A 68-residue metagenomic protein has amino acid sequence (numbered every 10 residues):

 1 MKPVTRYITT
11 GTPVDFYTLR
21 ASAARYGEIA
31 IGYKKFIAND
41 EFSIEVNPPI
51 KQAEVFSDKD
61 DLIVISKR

Functional and structural regions predicted by a protein language model:
M1-R68: Cytosolic regulatory domains of K+ homeostasis systems
